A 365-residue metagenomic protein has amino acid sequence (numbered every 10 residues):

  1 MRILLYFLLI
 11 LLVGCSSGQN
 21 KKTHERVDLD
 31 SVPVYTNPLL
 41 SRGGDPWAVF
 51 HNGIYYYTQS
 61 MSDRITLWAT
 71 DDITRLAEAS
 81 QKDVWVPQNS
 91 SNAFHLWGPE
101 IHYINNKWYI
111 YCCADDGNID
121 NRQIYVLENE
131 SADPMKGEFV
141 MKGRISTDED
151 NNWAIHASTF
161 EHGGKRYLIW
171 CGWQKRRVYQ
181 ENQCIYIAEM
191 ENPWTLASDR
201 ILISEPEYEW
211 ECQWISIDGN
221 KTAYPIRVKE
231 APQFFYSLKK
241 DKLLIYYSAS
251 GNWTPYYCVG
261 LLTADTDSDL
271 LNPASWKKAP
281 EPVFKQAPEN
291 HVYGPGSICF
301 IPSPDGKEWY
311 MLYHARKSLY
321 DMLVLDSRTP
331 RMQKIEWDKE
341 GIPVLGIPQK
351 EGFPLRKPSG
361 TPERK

Functional and structural regions predicted by a protein language model:
M1-T23: Bacterial Sec-dependent N-terminal signal peptides
C15-K365: Carbohydrate-active catalytic/glycan-binding domains of CAZyme proteins, especially the secreted or lumenal ectodomains
